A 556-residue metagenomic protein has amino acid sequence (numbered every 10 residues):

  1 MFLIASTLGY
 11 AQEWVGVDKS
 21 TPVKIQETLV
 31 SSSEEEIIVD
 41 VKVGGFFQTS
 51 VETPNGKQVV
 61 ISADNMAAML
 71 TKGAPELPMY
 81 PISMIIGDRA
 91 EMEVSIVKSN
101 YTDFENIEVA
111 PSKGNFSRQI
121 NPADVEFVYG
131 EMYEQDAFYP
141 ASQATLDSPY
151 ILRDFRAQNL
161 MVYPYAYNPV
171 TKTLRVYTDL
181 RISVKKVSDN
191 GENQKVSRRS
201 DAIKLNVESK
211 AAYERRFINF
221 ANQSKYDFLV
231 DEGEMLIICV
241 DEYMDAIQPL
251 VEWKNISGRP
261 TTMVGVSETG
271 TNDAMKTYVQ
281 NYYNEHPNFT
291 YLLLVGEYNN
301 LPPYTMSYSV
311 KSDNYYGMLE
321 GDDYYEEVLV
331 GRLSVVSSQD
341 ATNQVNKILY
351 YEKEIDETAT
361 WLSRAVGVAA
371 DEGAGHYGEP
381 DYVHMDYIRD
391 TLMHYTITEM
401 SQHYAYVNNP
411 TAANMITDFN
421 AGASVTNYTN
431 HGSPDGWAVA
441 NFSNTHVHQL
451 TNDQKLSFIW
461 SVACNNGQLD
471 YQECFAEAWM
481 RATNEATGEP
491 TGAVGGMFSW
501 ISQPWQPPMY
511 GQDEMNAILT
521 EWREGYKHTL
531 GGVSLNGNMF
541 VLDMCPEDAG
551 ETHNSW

Functional and structural regions predicted by a protein language model:
M1-E13, A549-E551: Bacterial Sec-dependent N-terminal signal peptides
Y10-E268, D273-Y291: Extracellular pro-sequences of secreted precursors
Y163-Y165, I238-E242, V264-T269, L294-Y298 (+8 more regions): Active-site-proximal beta-strand/loop segments in catalytic clefts of secreted hydrolases
D231-M235, I256-T262, H286-Y291, I355-V366 (+5 more regions): Loop/turn elements at helix/coil->beta-strand transitions in domains of secreted/extracellular proteins
M235-M263, E326-A413: A domain-level signal for caspase-like cysteine endopeptidase catalytic cores and their zymogen-processing architecture
V279-Y308, D371-G373, Y377-E473: Catalytic-core segments of thiol-dependent peptidases
N299, A369, G467-W556: Active-site-proximal C-terminal subdomain of hydrolase catalytic domains
N314, M318-E352, E357, P434-G511: Catalytic cores of nucleophile-dependent amide-cleaving enzymes
